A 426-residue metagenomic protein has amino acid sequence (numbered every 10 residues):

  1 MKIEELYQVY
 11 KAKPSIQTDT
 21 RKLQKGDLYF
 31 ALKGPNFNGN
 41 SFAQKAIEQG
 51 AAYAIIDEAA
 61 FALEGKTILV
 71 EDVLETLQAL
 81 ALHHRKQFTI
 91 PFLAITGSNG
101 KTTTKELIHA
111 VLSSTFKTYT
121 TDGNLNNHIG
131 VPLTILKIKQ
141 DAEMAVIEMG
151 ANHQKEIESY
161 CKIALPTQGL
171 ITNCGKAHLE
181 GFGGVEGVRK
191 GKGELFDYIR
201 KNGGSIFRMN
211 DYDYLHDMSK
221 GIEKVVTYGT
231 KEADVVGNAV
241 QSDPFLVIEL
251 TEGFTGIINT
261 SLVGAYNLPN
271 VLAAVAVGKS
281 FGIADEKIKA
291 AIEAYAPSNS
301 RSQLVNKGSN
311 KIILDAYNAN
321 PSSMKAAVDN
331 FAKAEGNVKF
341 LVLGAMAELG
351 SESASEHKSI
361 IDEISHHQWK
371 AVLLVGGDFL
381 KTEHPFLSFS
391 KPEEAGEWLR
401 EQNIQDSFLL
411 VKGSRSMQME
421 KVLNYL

Functional and structural regions predicted by a protein language model:
M1-A79, H83, V263, A332-A334 (+2 more regions): N-terminal leader/targeting and accessory segments in enzymes
E4, D57-E64, L170-K311, G336-N337 (+3 more regions): Acidic, Mg2+-coordinating active-site environments of NTP-dependent enzymes
D27, A46, L80, I95 (+13 more regions): Residue-level signal for inorganic ion chemistry
G34-F37, P297-S300, A316-F386: Active-site beta-alpha connecting loops in nucleotide-dependent enzymes
T76-S205, N210, L215-I222, E397 (+2 more regions): Phosphate-binding loop of NTP-binding sites
I95, N299-R301, S416-V422: ATP-dependent carboxylate/acyl-activation modules
S388, S407-N424: Peripheral docking tails and interdomain loops at the edges of cofactor- or intermediate-handling domains
